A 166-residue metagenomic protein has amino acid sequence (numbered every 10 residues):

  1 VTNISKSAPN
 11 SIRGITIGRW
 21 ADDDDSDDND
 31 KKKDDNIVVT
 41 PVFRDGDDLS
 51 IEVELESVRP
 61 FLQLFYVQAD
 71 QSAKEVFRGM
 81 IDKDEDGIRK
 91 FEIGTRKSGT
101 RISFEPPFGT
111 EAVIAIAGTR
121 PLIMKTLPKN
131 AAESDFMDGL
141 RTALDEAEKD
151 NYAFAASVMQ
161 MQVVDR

Functional and structural regions predicted by a protein language model:
V1-R166: Secretory-pathway glycoprotein ectodomains that are cysteine- and/or Ser/Thr/Pro-rich
